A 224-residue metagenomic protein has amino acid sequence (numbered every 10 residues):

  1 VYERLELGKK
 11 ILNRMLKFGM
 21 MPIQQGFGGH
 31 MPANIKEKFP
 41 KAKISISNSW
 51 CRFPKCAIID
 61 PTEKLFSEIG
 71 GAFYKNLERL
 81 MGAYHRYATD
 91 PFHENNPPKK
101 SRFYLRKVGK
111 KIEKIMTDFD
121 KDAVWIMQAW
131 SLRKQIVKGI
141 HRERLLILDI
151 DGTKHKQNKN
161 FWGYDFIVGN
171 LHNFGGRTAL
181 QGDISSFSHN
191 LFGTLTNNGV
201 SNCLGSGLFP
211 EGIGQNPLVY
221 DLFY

Functional and structural regions predicted by a protein language model:
V1-Y224: Catalytic-core regions of glycoside hydrolase
